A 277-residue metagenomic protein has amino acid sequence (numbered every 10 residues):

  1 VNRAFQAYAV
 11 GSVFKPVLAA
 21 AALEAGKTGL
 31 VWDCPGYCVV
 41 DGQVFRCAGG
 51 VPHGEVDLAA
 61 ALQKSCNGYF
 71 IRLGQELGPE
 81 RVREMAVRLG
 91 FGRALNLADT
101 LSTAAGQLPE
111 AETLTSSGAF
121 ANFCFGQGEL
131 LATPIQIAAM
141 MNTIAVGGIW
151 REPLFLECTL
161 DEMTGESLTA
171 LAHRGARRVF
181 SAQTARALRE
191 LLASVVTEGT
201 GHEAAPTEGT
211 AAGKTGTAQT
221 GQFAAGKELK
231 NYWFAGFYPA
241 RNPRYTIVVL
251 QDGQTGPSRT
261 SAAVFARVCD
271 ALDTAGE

Functional and structural regions predicted by a protein language model:
V1-S12, V17-Q251, P257: Beta-lactam-recognizing serine transpeptidase/beta-lactamase-like catalytic domain environment
E166-T169, H173, A262-E277: Short, gly/Ser/Thr-rich active-site loops of penicillin-recognizing serine hydrolases
